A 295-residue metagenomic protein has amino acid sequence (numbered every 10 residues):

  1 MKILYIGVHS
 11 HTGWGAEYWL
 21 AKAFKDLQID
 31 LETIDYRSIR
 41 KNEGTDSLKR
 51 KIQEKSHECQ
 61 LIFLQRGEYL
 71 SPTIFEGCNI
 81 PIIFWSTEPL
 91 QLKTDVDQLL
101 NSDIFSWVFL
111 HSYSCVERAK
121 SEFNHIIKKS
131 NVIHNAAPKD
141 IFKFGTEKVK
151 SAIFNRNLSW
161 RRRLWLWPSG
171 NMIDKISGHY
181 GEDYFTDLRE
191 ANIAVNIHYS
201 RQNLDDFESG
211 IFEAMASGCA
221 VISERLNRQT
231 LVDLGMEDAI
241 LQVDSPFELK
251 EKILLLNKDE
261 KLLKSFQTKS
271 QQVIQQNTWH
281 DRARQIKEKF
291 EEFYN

Functional and structural regions predicted by a protein language model:
M1-K2, E291-N295: Short, Lys/Arg-enriched, disordered terminal segments
M1-K51, H57-C59, Q65-G77, S86-D233 (+1 more regions): Nucleotide-sugar donor-binding catalytic core of glycosyltransferases
I82-F84: Hydrophobic faces of well-ordered beta-strands that scaffold small-molecule active sites in alpha/beta enzyme cores
I104, G210, K252, K269-S270: Short, hydrophobic/aromatic alpha-helical segments in well-folded domains
F185, V221, D238-D244, F290-F293: Short, contiguous hydrophobic alpha-helices characteristic of membrane insertion segments
A239-P246, L255-E260: Conserved acidic donor-binding segment of nucleotide-sugar-dependent glycosyltransferases
L249: Catalytic phosphate/metal-binding cores of nucleic-acid and nucleotide-processing enzymes, i.e., regions that mediate
N257-E291: A charged, aromatic-enriched C-terminal amphipathic alpha-helix characteristic of glycosyltransferases across folds
